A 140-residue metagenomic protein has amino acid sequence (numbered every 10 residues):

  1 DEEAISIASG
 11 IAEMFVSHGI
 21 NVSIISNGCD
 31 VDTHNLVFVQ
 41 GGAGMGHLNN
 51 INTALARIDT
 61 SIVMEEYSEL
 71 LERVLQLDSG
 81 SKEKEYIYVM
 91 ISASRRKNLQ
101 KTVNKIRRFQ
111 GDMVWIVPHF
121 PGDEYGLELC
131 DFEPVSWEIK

Functional and structural regions predicted by a protein language model:
D1-K140: Exposed, interaction-prone extracellular/peripheral surfaces
